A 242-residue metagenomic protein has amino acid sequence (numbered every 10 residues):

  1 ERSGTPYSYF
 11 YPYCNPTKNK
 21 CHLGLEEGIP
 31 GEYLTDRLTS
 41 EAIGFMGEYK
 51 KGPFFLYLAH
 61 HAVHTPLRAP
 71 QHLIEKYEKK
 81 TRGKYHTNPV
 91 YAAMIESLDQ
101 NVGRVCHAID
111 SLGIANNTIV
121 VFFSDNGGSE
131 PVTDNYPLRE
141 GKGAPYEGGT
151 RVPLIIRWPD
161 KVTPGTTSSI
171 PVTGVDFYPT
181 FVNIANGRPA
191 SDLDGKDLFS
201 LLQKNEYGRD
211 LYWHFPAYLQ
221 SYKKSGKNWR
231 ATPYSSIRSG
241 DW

Functional and structural regions predicted by a protein language model:
E1-F54, H60-A69, E78, G83 (+1 more regions): Formylglycine-dependent
R2, Y57-R68, F122-G128, D194-K196 (+1 more regions): Short, solvent-exposed turn/loop segments enriched in Gly/Ser/Thr/Pro and often Arg
Y7-F10, Y57, P66-L73, P131-P137 (+1 more regions): Short, solvent-exposed loop/turn and secondary-structure capping segments
C21-E27, G83-T87, F122, N135-R139 (+2 more regions): Flexible glycine/proline-enriched surface loops and loop-helix/loop-strand junctions
Y33-S40, P89, E96-G103, V172-P179 (+2 more regions): A structural signal for well-ordered alpha-helical segments within the folded catalytic domains of diverse enzymes
K50-L56, I114-V120, R151, Y207-R209 (+1 more regions): Loop/turn elements at helix/coil->beta-strand transitions in domains of secreted/extracellular proteins
A59-H60, S97-N135: Metal-dependent active-site segment of extracytoplasmic phospho-/sulfohydrolases and closely related
G128-D134, E140-E147, V162-T166, I170 (+1 more regions): C-terminal cap/loop subdomain of S1 sulfatases and analogous C-terminal strand-loop tails that border
